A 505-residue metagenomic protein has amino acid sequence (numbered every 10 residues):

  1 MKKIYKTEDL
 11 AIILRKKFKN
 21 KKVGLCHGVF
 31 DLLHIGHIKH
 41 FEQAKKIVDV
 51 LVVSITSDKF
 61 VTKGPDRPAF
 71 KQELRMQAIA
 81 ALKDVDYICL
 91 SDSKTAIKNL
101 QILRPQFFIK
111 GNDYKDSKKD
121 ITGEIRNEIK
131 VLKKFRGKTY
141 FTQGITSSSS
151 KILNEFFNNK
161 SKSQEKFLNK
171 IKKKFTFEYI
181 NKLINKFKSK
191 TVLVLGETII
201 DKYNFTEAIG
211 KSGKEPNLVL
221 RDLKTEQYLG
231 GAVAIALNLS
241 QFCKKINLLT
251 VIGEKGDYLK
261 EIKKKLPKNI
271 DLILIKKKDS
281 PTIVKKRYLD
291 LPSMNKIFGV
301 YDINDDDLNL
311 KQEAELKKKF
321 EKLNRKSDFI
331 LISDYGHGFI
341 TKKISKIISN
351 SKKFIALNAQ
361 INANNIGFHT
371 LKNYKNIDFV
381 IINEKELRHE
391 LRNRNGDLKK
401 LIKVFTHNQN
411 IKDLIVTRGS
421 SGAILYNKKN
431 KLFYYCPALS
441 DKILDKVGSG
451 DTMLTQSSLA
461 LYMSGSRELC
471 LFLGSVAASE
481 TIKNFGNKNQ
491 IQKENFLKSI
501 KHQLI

Functional and structural regions predicted by a protein language model:
M1-K173, N204, Q492, I500 (+1 more regions): Nucleotidyltransferase catalytic core that binds NTPs
K3, E8-K17, D307, K326 (+3 more regions): Conserved phosphate-binding/catalytic region of the ribokinase-like
V29-F30, D113, E197-T198, Y335 (+2 more regions): Active-site metal-binding loops of divalent metal-dependent hydrolases
H34-V50, Q227-F242, I344: Histidine-anchored nucleotide/phosphate-binding helix
V50-T56, G111-N112, I246-I252, I355-A359 (+1 more regions): Short internal beta-strands
F167-N247, P437-L444: Glycine-rich phosphate/adenosyl-contacting loop at the front of the ribokinase-like
N217-I283, K498-K501: Substrate-binding N-lobe of the ribokinase-like
L274-S280, K285-K326: Conserved phosphate-binding/catalytic loop of the ribokinase/pfkB sugar-kinase fold
